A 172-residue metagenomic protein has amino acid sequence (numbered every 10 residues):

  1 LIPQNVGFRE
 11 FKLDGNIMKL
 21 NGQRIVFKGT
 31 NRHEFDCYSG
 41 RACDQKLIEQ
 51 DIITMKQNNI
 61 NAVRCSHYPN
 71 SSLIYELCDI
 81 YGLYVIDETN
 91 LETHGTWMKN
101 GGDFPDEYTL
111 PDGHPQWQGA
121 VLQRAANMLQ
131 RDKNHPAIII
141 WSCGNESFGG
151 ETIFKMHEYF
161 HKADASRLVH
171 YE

Functional and structural regions predicted by a protein language model:
L1-P3: Extracellular and select intracellular beta-sandwich modules with Ser/Thr-enriched, small-residue motifs on
R9-E172: Active-site mouth of glycoside hydrolases
